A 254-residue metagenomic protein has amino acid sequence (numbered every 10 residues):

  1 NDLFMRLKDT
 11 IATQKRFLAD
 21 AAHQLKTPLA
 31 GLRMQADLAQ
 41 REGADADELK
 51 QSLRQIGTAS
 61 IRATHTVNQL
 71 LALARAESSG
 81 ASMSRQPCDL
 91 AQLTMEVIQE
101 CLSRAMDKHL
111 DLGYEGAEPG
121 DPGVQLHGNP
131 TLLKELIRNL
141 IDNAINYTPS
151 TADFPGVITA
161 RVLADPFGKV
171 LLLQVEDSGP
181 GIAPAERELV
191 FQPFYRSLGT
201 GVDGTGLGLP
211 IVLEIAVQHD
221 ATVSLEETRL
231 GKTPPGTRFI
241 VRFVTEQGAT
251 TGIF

Functional and structural regions predicted by a protein language model:
T58-A63: Short alpha-helical segment of the dimerization/phosphotransfer core of two-component systems
S78-M83, D121-G128: Conserved micro-motifs of the catalytic ATP-binding
S84-Q99: A conserved beta-strand-to-alpha-helix junction within the catalytic ATP-binding
R104-P119: Short conserved segments within the C-terminal catalytic ATPase subdomain
A144-I145: Short helix-loop "hinge" at the ATP-lid/N-box region of the Bergerat-fold HATPase_c
I182-F194: Short conserved segment of the HATPase_c
D220-G231: Glycine-rich ATP-binding loops of the HATPase_c
